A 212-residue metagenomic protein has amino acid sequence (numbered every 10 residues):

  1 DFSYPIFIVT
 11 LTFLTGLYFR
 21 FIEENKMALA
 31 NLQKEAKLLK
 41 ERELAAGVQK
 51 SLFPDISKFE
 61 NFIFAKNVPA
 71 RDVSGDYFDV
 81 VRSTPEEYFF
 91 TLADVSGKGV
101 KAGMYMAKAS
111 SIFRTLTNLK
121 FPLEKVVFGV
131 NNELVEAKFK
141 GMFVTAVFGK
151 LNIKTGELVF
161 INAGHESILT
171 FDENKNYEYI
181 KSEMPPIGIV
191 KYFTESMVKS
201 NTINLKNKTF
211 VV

Functional and structural regions predicted by a protein language model:
I6-Q33: Juxtamembrane or sensor-core-proximal signal-transducing alpha helices that couple sensory domains to cytosolic
L29-F210: … and, occasionally, acidic/histidine-rich disordered N-termini of signaling adaptors
